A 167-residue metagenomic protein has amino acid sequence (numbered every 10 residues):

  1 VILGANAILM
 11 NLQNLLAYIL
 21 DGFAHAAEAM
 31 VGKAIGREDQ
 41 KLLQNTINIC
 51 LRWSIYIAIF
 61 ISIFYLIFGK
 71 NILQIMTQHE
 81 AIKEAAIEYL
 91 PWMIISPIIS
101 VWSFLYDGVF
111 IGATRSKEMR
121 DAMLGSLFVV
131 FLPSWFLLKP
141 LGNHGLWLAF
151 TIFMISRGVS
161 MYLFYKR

Functional and structural regions predicted by a protein language model:
V1, H79, R115-S116, G142: Short loop-to-helix capping motifs
V1-M10, E88, F150: Loop-to-helix entry region at the N-terminal start of transmembrane alpha-helices in multi-pass membrane transporters
I2, L43, A81-I82, G108-V109 (+1 more regions): Short, flexible segments with low predicted structural confidence
A5-I63, I67, V101-T114, E118: Small-residue-rich hydrophobic transmembrane alpha-helices
D21-A24, M93-G112, E118-V130, H144-Y162: Short runs within selected transmembrane alpha-helices of multi-pass transporters and secretion channels
V31-S96, L137-R167: Short alpha-helical transmembrane segments in multi-pass integral membrane proteins
V130-F136: Hydrophobic alpha-helical transmembrane segments in multi-pass integral membrane proteins
